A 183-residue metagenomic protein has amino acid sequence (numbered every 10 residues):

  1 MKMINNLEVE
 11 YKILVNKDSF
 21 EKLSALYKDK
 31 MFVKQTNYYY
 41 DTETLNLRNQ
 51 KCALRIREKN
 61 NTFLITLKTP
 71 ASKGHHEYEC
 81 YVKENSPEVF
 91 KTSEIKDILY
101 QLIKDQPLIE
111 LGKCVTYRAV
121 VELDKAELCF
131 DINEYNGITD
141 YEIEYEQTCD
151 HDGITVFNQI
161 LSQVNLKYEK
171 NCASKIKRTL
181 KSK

Functional and structural regions predicted by a protein language model:
M1-K183: Phosphate-end processing signature that detects enzymes handling 5′-triphosphorylated RNA and polyphosphate
